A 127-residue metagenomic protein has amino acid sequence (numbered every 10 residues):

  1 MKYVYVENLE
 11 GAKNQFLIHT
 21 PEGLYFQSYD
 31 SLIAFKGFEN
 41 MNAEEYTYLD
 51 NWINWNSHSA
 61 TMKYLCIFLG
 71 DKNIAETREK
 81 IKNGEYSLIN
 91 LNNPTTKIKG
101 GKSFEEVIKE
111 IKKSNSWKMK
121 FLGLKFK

Functional and structural regions predicted by a protein language model:
M1-K127: Terminal leader/tail segments of proteins
